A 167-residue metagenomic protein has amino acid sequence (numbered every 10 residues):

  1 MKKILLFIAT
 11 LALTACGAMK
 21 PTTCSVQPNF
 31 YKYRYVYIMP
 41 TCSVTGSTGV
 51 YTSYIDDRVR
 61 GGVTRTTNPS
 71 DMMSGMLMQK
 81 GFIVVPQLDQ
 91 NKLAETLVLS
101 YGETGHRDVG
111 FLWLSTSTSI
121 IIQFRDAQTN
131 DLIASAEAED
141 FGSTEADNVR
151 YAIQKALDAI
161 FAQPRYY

Functional and structural regions predicted by a protein language model:
I4, A15-G81, R165-Y167: A structural "domain/chain start" motif
L6-I8: Sec-dependent N-terminal signal peptides
L11-A12: Repetitive helical segments and hydrophobic/amphipathic motifs
K20-T22, S74-D147, Y151-Q154: Surface-exposed short loop/turn segments
A156-Y167: Short, low-complexity, Pro/Ser/Thr/Gly-rich segments in the mature regions of secreted, periplasmic
